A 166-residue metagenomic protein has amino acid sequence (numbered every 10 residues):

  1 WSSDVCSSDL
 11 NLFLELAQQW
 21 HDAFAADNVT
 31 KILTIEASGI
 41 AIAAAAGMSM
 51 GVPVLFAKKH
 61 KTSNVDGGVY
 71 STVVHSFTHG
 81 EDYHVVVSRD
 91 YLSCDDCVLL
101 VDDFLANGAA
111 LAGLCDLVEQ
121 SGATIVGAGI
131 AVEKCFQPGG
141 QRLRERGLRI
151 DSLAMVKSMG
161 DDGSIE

Functional and structural regions predicted by a protein language model:
W1-S7: Short, small-residue-biased leader/transition segments that mark boundaries at the very start of proteins
D9-V29: A short, well-structured juxtamembrane/interface segment
V29-E36: Short glycine-rich phosphate-binding loop at a beta-alpha junction
T30, D96, V126: Conserved acidic residues
A41-M50, C115: Short Gly/Thr/Asp-enriched flexible loops that form oxyanion-binding sites at enzyme active sites
V52-V98, S164-E166: Short, glycine/charge-rich flexible loops or terminal/linker lids adjacent to PRPP-binding catalytic cores
D103, G108: Conserved G/P- and acidic residue-centered "switch" motifs that form tight phosphate/ATP-binding loops in soluble
G113-E166: PRPP-dependent phosphoribosyltransferase catalytic core
